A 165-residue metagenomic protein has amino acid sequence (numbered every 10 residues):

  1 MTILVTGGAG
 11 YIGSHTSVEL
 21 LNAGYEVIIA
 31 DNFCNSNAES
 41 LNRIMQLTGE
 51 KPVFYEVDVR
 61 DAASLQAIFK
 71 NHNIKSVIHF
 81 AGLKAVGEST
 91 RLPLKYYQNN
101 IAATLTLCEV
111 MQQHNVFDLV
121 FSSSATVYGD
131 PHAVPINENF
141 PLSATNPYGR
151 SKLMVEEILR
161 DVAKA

Functional and structural regions predicted by a protein language model:
M1-A165: N-terminal Rossmann-like NAD(P)+-binding domain of SDR-like oxidoreductases, especially those catalyzing
